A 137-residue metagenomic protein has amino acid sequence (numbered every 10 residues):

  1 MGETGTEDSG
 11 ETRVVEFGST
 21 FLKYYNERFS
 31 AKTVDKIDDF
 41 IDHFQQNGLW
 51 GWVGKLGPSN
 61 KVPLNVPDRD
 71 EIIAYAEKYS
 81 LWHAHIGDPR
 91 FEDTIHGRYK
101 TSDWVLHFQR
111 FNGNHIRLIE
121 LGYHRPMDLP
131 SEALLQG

Functional and structural regions predicted by a protein language model:
M1-S102, F111-G137: Basic, Lys/Arg-enriched alpha-helical interface segments
V105-H107: Hydrophobic/aromatic beta-strand elements that line small-molecule binding cavities or substrate pockets in beta-rich
